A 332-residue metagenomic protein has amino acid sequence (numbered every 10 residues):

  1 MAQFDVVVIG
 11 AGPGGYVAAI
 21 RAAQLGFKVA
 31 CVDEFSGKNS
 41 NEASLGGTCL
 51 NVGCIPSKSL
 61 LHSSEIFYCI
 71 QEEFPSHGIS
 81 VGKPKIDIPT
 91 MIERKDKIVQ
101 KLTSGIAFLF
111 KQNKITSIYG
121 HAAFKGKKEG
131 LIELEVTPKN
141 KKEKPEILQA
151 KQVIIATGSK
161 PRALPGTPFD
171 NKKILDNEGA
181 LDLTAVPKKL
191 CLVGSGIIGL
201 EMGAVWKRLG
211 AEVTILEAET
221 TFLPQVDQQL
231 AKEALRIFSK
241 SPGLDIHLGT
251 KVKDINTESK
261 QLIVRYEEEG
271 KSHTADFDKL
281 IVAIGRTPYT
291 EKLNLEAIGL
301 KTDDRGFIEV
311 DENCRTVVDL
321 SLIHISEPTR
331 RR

Functional and structural regions predicted by a protein language model:
A2-F4, I20-F27, C31-V186, E219-L223 (+4 more regions): Glycine-rich flavin
A2-G12, K188-G196: Beta1/beta-strand and adjacent pyrophosphate-binding region of the FAD-binding site in flavoprotein oxidoreductases
V6-C31, L200-K207: N-terminal Rossmann-like FAD-binding beta1-loop-alpha1 element of flavoenzymes
V17, A163-P165, D170, E201 (+2 more regions): Glycine/Thr-rich phosphate-binding loops of Rossmann-like dinucleotide-binding domains
A150-Q152, A156-R162, F277-T290: Glycine-/small-residue-rich beta->alpha transition segments that form the dinucleotide
D170-V186, K279-S326, R330: FAD-site-proximal beta/loop scaffold in flavoenzymes
A185-T221, Q225-V226: Rossmann-like NAD(P)H-binding beta-loop-alpha module
